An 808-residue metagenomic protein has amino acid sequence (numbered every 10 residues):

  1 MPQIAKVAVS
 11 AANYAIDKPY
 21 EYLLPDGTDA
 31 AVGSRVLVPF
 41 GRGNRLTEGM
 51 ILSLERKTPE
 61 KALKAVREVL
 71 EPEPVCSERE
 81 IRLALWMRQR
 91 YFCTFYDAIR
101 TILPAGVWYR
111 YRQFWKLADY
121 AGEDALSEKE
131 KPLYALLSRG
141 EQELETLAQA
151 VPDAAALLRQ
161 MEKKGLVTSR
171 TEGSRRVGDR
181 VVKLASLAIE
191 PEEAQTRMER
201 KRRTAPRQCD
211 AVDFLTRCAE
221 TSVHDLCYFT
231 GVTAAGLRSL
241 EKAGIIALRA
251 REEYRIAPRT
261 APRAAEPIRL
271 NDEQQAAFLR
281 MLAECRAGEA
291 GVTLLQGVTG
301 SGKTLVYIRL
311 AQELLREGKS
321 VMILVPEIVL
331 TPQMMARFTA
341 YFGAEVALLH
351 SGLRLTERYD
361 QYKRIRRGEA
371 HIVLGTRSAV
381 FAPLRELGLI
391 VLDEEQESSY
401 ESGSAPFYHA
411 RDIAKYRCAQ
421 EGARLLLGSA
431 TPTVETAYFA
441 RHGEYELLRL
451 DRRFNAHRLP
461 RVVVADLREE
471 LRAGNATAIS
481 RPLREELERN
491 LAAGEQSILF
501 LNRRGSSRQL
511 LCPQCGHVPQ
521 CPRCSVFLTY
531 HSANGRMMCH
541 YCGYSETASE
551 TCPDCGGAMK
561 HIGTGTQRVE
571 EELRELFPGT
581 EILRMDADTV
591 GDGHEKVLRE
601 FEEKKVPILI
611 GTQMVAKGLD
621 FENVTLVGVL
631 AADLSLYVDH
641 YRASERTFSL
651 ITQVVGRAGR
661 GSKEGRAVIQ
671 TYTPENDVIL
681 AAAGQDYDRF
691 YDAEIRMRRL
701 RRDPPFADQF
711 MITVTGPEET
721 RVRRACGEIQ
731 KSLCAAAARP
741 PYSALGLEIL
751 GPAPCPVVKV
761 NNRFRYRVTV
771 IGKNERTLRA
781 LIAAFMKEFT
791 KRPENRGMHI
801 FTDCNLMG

Functional and structural regions predicted by a protein language model:
M1-T376, V380-S429, R441-H457, R776-A783 (+1 more regions): Accessory, non-ATPase domains that flank or precede helicase/AAA+ motor cores in DNA-metabolism machines
P2-I4, D17, N44, G494 (+4 more regions): A general secondary-structure signal for short beta-strands and their flanking turns/coil in non-transmembrane regions
A265-N271, Q275, E289-R723, P756 (+2 more regions): Inter-lobe coupling/hinge segments of SF2-like helicase ATPases
F342, F577, A736-Y742, R792-P793: Short helix-capping segments at alpha-helix termini
T720-A735: Extracytoplasmic/periplasmic
A737-C755, R796-C804: Short beta-strand elements
L745-E775, L781-F785: C-terminal structured "cap/appendage" subdomains that terminate the fold
